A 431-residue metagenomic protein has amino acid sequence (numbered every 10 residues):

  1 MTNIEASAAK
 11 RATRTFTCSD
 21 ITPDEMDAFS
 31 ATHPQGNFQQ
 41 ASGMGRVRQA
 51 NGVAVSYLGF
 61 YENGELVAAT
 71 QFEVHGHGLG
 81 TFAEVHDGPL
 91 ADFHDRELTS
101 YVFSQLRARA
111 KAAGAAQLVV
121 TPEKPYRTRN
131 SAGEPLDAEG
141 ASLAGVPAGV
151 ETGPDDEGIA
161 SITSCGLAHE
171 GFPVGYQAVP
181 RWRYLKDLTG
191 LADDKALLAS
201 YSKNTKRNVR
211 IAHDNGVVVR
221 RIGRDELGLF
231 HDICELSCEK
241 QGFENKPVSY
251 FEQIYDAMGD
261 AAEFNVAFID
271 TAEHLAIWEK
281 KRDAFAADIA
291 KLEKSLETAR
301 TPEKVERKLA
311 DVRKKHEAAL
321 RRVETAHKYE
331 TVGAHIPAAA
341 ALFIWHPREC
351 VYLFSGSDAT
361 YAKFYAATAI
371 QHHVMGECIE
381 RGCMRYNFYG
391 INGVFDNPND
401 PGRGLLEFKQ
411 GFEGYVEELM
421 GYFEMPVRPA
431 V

Functional and structural regions predicted by a protein language model:
N3-A8, Y57, I391-V431: C-terminal catalytic domain of photolyase/cryptochrome flavoproteins, centering on the FAD-binding pocket
T17-L79, P125-R127, C165-A178, R183-A362: A conserved beta-strand-loop-helix scaffold within acyl/acetyltransferase catalytic domains
P34, F93, A110, G114 (+5 more regions): Secondary-structure transition/hinge residues
L79-Y176, A338-A340, I344-F412: Acyl-donor binding region in acyl/amide transferases
P122-E123, F172-Y176, R221-D225, Y389-G390 (+1 more regions): Acidic carboxylate-rich catalytic motifs and surrounding loops in phosphoryl-/glycosyl-chemistry enzymes
N130-A132, W182-R183, D232-C234, P398-D400 (+1 more regions): Short secondary-structure transition/capping segments
